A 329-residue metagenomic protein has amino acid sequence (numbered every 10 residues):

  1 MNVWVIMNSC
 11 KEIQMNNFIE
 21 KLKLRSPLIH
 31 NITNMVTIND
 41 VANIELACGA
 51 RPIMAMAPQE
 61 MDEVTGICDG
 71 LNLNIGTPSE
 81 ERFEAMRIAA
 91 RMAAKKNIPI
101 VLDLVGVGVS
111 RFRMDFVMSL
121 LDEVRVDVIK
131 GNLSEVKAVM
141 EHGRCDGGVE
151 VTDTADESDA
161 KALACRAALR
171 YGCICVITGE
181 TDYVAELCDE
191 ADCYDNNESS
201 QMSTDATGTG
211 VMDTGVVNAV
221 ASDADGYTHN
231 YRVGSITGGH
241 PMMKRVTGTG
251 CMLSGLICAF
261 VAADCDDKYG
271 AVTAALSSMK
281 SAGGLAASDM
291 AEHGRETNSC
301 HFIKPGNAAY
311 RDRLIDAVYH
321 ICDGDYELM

Functional and structural regions predicted by a protein language model:
E12-L102: Conserved N-terminal subdomain of the carbohydrate kinase-like
N31, I53-A55, I100-L104, V128-L133 (+1 more regions): General beta-strand structural signal in soluble alpha/beta enzymes
A93, I98-D122, V128: Glycine/small-residue-rich loop that forms an oxyanion/phosphate-binding "nest" at active or ligand-binding sites
R113-D205, V217-R232: Conserved phosphate/ATP/ADP-binding segment of small-molecule kinases
A138, R245-S277: Short, small-residue alpha-helix embedded
L163-A164, A168, K268-G283: Short, well-structured alpha-helical segments that form the helix of a local strand-helix-strand
G234-G248: Short pre-catalytic strand/loop immediately N-terminal to key active-site residues, enriched for Gly-Thr
S281-M329: Charged C-terminal helix
